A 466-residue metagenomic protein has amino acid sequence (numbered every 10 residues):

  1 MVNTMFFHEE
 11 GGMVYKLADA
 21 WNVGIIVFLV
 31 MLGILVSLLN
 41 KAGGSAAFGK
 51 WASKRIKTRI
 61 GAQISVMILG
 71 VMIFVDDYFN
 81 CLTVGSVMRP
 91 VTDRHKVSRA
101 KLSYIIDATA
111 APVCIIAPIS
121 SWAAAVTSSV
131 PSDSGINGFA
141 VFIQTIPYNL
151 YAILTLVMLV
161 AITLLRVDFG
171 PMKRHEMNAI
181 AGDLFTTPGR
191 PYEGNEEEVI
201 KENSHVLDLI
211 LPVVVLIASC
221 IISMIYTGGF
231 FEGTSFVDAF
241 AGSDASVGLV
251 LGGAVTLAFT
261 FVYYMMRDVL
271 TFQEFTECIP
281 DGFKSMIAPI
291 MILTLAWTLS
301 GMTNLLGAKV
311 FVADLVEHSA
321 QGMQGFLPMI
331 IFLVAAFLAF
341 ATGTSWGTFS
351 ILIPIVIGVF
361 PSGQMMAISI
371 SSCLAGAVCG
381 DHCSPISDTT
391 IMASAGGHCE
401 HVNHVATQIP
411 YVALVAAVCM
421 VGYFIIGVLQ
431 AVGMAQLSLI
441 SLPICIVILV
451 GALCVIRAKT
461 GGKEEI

Functional and structural regions predicted by a protein language model:
M1-F7, I25-I34, A152-V157, D208-A218 (+5 more regions): Hydrophobic mid-bilayer segments of alpha-helices in multi-pass membrane transport proteins, especially secondary
V2-S103, V269-G363: Membrane-embedded alpha-helical segments and adjacent helix-loop junctions characteristic of multi-pass solute
G12-G24, V141-N149, K201-S204, G233-G253 (+2 more regions): Interfacial loop-to-helix junctions that mark the boundaries of transmembrane helices in multi-pass membrane
L29, R59-I73, V97-W122, I136-V157 (+4 more regions): Alpha-helical transmembrane segments of multi-pass membrane proteins
A47-G49, F79-V91, S120-G138, G347-G358 (+2 more regions): Re-entrant/interfacial helical elements at transmembrane boundaries that shape and gate the permeation pathway
K54, T58, V66, S86-H95 (+3 more regions): Juxtamembrane inter-helical linkers in multi-pass membrane proteins
F142, T155-G242, A254-C278, G396 (+3 more regions): Long, contiguous bundles of hydrophobic transmembrane helices that form the permeation core of multi-pass
I287-M291, L295-L299, T303-N304, K309 (+3 more regions): C-terminal transmembrane helix pair
